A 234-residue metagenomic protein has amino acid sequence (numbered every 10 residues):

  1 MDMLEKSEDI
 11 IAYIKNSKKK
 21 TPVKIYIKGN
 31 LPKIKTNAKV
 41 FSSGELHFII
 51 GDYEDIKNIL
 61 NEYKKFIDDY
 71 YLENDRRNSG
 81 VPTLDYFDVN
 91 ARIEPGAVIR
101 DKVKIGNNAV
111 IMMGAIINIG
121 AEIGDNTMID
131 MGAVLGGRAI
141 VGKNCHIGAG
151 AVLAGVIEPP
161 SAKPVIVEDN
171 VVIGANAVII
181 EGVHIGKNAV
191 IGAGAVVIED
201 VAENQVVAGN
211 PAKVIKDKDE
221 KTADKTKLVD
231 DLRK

Functional and structural regions predicted by a protein language model:
M1-V89, A223-K234: Terminal amphipathic alpha-helical/low-complexity segments used for targeting or macromolecular assembly
I59, V156, D217: Residues that scaffold the ATP/ADP-binding catalytic core of kinase and kinase-like folds
D85-A208, A212-V214: Structural signal for interior beta-strand "rungs" in well-ordered beta-sheet cores of soluble enzyme domains
I198, D217-K218, T226-K227: Short C-terminal tail/terminal secondary-structure segment of NAD(P)H-dependent dehydrogenase/reductase domains
V214-K221, R233: Generic detector of multi-pass transmembrane helix bundles and their immediately adjacent loops in polytopic membrane
